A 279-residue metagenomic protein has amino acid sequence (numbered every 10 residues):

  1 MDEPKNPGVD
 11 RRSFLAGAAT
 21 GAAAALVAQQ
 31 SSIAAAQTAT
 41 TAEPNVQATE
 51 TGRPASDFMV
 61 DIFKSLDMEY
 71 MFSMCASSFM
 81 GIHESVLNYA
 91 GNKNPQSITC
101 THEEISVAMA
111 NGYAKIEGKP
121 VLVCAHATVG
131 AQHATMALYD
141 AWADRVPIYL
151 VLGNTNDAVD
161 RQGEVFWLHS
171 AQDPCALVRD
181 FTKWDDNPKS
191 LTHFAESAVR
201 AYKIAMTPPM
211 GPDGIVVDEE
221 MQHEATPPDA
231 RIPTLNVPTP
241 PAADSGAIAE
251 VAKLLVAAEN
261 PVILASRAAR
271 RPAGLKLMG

Functional and structural regions predicted by a protein language model:
D2, P7, I33-A34, V107: Short amphipathic alpha-helical "recognition" segments used for binding
D2-G21: N-terminal secretory signal peptides and thylakoid transit peptides that target proteins across membranes
R11, Q29-Q30: Intrinsically disordered, low-complexity segments
T20-V27, A34-G279: N-terminal alpha/beta PP-like core and its mobile active-site loop of ThDP/TPP-dependent enzymes
